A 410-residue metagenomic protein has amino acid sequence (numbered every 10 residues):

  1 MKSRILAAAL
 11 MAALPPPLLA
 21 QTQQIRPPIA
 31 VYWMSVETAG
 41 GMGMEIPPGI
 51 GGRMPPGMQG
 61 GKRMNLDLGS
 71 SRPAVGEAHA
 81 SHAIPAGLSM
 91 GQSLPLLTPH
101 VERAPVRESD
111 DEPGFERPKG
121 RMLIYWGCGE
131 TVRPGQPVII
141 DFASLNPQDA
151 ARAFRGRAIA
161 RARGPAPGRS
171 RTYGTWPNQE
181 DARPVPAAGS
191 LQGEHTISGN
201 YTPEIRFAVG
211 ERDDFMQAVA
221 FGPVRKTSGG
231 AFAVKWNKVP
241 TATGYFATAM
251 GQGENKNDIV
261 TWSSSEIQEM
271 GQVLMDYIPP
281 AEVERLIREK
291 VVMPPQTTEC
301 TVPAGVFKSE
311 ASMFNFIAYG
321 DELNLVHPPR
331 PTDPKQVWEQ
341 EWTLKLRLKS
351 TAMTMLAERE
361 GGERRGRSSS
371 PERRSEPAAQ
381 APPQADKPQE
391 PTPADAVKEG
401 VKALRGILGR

Functional and structural regions predicted by a protein language model:
P16-T22: Sec/Tat signal peptide C-region and signal peptidase I cleavage site
Q24-N178: Solvent-exposed N-terminal domain segments of exported/luminal and surface proteins
A39-Q59, L68, R72-A74, M270 (+2 more regions): Glycine- and small hydrophobic-rich membrane-insertion segments that are intrinsically disordered in solution
D181-E204, S309-L323: Short, aromatic- and glycine-rich surface loops/edge beta-strands on solvent-exposed regions
A182-V185, T298-V306: Exposed aromatic-hydrophobic patches
E204-M216: Proline/serine/threonine-rich low-complexity linkers at boundaries of modular beta-sandwich domains
F232-T241: Conserved aromatic anchor
G253-P303: Exoplasmic/lumenal beta-rich domain surfaces
